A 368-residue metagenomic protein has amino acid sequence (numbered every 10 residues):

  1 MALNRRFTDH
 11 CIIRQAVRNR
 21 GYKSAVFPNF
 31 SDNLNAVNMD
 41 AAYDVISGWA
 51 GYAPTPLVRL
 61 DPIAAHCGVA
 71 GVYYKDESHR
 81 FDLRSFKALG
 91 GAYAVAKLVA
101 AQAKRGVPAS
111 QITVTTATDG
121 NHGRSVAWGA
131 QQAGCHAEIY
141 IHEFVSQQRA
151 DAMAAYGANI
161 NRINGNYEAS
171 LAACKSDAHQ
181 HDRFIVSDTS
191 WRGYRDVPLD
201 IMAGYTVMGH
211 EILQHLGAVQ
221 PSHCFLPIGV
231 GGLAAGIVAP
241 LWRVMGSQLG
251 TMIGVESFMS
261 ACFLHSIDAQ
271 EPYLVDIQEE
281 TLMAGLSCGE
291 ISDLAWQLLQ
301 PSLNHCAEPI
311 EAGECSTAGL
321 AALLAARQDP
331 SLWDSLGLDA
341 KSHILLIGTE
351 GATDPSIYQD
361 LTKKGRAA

Functional and structural regions predicted by a protein language model:
M1-A368: PLP-dependent amino-acid enzyme catalytic core
